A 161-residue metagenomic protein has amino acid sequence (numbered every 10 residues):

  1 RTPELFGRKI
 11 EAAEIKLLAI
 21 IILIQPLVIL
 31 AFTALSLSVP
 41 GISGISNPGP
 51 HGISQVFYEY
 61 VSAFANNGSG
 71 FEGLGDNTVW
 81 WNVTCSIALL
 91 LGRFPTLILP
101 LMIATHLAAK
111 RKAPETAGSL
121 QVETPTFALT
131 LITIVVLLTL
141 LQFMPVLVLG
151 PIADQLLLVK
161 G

Functional and structural regions predicted by a protein language model:
R1-G161: Membrane-proximal intracellular helices of multi-pass ion channels
